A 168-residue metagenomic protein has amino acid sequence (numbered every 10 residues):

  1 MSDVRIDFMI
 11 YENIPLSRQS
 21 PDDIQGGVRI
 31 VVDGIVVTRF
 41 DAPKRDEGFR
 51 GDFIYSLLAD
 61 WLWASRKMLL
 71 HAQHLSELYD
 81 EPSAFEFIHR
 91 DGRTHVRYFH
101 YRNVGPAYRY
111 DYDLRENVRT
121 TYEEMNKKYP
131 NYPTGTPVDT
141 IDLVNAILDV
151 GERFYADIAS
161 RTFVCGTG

Functional and structural regions predicted by a protein language model:
M1-E81, H89: N-terminal low-complexity, intrinsically disordered segments
V4-F8, I35-T38, W61, S83-F85 (+6 more regions): Hydrophobic transmembrane signal anchors and adjacent membrane-proximal interface regions, especially in viral
E47-G48, V104-P106: A short local loop/turn or secondary-structure capping micro-motif enriched for an aromatic residue
K67-F85, R153-G168: Short glycine-rich, low-complexity/disordered patches
D91-R93: Surface-exposed, polar helix/loop patches in the mature regions of secreted/periplasmic/lumenal proteins that form
H95-F99, P106-A107: Intrinsically disordered, flexible peripheral segments
P106-G168: Mixed-charge, glycine-accented linear interaction segment located at domain edges/termini
